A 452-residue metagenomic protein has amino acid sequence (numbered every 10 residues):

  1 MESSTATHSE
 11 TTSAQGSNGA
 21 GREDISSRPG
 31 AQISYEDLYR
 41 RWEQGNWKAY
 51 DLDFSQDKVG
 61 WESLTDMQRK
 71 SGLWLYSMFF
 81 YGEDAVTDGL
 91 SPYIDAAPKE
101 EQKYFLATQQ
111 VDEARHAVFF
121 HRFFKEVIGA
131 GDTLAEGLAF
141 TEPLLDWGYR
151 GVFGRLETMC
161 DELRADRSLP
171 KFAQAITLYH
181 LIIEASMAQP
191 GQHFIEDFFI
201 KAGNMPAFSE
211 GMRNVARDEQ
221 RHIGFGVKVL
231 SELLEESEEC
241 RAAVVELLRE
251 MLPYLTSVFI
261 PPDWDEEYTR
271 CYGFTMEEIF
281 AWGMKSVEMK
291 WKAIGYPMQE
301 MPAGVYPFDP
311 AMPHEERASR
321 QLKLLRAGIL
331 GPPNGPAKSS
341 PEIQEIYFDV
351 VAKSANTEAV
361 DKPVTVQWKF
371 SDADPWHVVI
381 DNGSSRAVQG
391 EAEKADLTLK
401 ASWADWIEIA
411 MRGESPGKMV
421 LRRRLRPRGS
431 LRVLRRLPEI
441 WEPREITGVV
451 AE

Functional and structural regions predicted by a protein language model:
E2-P333, V379, P443, V449: Non-heme di-metal
A14-S17, N356, D381, V388 (+1 more regions): Intrinsically disordered, low-complexity segments enriched in small/polar residues
E43-W47, K58-E62, W74, P333-K338 (+3 more regions): A generic short-segment signal for beta-strand/edge and adjacent turn/coil regions
V287-R317, Q367-E414: Low-complexity, glycine/alanine/valine/leucine- and proline-rich hydrophobic stretches
D309, L324-L330, A337, G390-E452: C-terminal interaction segments
A311-D381, R435-E452: Acidic, aliphatic-rich amphipathic alpha-helical segments
